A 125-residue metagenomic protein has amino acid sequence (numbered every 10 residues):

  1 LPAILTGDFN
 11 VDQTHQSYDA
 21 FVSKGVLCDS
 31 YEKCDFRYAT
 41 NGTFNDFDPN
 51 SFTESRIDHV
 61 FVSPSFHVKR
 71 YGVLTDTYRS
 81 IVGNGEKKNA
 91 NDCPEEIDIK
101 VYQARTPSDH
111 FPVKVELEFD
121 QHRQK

Functional and structural regions predicted by a protein language model:
L1-I4, N10-K125: Metal-dependent phosphoester-hydrolase catalytic domains
